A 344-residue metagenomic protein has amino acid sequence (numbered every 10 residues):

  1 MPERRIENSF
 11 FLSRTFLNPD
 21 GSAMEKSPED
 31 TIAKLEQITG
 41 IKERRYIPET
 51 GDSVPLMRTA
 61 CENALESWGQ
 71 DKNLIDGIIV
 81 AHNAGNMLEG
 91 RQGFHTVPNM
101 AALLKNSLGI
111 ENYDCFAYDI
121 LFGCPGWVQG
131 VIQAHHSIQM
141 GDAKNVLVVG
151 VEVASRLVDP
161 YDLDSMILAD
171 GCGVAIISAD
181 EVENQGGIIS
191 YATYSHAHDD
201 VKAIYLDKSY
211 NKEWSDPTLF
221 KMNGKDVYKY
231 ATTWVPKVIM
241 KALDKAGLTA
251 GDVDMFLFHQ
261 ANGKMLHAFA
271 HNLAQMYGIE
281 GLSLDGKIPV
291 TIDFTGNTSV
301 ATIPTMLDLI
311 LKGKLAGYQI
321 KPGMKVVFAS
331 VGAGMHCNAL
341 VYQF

Functional and structural regions predicted by a protein language model:
M1-T50, Y161-T233, K237, V331 (+1 more regions): Condensing-enzyme catalytic core mediating Claisen C-C bond formation in acyl metabolism
P28-D52, M87-N145, Q275-T305: Conserved catalytic cysteine-centered active-site region of acyl-thioester-dependent Claisen-condensing enzymes
D30-T31, V54-W68, M100-A102, Y230-K245 (+1 more regions): Short, well-ordered amphipathic alpha-helical segments that serve as non-catalytic structural scaffolds within diverse
T50-L121, L248-H267: Conserved beta-ketoacyl condensing-enzyme motif
S67-D76, G109-C115, I138-V151, E183 (+5 more regions): Structural signature of cysteine-dependent C-C bond-forming condensing enzymes
A81-M87, L121-G126, G150-S155, Y194-S195 (+2 more regions): Acidic, glycine-rich active-site loops and adjacent beta-strand->loop/helix elements that engage anionic groups
Q139-C172: Flexible, glycine-rich active-site loops centered on histidine and acidic residues that chelate a metal or position
D216-I292: A contiguous, well-structured pocket-lining segment that forms one wall/lid of small-molecule binding clefts in soluble
